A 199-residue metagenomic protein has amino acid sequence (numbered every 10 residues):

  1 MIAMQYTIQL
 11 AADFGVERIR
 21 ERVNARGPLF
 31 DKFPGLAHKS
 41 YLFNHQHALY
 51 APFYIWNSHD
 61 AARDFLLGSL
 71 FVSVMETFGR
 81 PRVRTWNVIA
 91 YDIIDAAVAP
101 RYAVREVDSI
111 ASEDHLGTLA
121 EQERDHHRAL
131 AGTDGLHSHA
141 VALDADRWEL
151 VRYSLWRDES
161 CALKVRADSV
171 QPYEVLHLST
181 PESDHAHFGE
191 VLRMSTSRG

Functional and structural regions predicted by a protein language model:
M1-F33, H47, D60-L67, G79-G199: Short S/T/G/P-rich N-terminal loop/turn motif that feeds into the first structured element of a domain
N44: Short, charge-patterned binding micro-sites
Y50-A51: Histidine-centered divalent-metal-coordination microenvironment in nucleic-acid enzymes
Y54-W56: Short secondary-structure subsegments characteristic of cysteine-rich extracellular domains
G68-V74: RNA recognition motif
